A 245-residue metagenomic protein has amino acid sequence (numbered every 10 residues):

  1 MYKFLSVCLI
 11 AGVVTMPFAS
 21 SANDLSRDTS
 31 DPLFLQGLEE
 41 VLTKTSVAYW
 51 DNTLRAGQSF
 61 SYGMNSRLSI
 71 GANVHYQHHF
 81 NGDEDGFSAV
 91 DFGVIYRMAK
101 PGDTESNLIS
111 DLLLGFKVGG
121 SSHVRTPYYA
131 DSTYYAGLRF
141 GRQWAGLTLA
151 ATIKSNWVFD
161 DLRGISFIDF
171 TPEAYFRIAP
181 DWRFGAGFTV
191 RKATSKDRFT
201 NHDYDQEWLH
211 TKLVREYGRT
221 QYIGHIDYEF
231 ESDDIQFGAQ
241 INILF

Functional and structural regions predicted by a protein language model:
M1-F4: Positively charged n-region of N-terminal signal peptides that target proteins for export
S6-M16: Bacterial N-terminal signal peptides
F18-S46, G102-T104: Outer-membrane beta-barrel biogenesis signature
L38-L42, S66-A72, P101-E105, W144-A151 (+2 more regions): Repeated loop/turn-to-beta-strand initiation elements of outer-membrane beta-barrel proteins
G57, S61, D91-G93, Y135-G137 (+4 more regions): Membrane-embedded beta-strand positions in outer-membrane beta-barrel channels/transporters
Y62, S66, Y96-M98, F140-W144 (+4 more regions): Residue-level signature of outer-membrane beta-barrel architecture
V74-F167, T171, F176, P180 (+2 more regions): Outer-membrane pore/translocation modules
D91-Y96, T211-Q221, D233-F245: Outer-membrane beta-barrel "beta-signal"
